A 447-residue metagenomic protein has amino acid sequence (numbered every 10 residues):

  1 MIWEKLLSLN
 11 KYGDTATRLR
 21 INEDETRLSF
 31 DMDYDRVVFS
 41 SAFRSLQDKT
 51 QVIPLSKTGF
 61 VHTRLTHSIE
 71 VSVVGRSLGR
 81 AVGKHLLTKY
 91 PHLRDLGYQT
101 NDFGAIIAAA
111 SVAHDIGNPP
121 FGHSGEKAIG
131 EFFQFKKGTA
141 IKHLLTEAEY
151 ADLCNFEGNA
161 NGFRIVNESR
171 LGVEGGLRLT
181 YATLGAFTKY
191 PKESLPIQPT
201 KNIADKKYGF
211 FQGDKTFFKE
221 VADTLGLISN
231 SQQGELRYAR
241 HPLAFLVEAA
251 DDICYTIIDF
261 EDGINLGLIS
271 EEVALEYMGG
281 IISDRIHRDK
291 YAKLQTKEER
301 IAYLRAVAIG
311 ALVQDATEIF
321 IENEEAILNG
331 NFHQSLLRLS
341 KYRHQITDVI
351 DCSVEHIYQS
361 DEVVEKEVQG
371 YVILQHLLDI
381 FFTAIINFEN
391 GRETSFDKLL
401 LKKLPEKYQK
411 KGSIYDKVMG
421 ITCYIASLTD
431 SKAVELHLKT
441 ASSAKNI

Functional and structural regions predicted by a protein language model:
M1-T26, V38-K49, T58, I69 (+4 more regions): Sequence-structural signature of the catalytic-core scaffold of metal-dependent phosphohydrolases that act on
M32-R44, R338-Q345: Acidic, low-complexity proline/glycine-rich segments
F43-Q47, G138, L171-G175, E193-I197 (+9 more regions): Intrinsically disordered or highly flexible coil/loop and linker segments, enriched in small and charged/polar residues
K49-G59, C352-I357: A short small-residue
H62-T66: Low-complexity, highly charged intrinsically disordered N-terminal segments that act as targeting/localization
S283-D416, L428, E435, N446: C-terminal subdomains that position terminal phosphate/3'-OH groups for nucleotidyl transfer/ligation, primarily on
